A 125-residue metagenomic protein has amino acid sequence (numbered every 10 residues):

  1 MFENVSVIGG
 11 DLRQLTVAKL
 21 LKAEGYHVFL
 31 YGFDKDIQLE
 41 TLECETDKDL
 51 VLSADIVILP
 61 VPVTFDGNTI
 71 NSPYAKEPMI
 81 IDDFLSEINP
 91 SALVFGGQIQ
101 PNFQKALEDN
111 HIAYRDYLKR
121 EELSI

Functional and structural regions predicted by a protein language model:
F2-N4, S91: Phosphate-coordination loops involved in phosphoryl transfer and adenosine-cofactor binding
V5, V28-Y31, Y114: Hydrophobic anchor at the start of a short beta-strand that flanks the dinucleotide cofactor-binding loop
V5-T16, L21, I125: Glycine-rich adenosine-cofactor-binding loop
D11, D34, Q98-Q100: Residues in the short beta-alpha loop(s) of Rossmann-like NAD(P)-binding domains
E24-E40: NAD(P)-binding Rossmann-fold cofactor-contacting core
E40-S53: Short acidic low-complexity segments
I58-S124: Glycine/serine-rich phosphate-binding loop and adjoining beta1-alpha1 elements at the start of nucleotide-handling
